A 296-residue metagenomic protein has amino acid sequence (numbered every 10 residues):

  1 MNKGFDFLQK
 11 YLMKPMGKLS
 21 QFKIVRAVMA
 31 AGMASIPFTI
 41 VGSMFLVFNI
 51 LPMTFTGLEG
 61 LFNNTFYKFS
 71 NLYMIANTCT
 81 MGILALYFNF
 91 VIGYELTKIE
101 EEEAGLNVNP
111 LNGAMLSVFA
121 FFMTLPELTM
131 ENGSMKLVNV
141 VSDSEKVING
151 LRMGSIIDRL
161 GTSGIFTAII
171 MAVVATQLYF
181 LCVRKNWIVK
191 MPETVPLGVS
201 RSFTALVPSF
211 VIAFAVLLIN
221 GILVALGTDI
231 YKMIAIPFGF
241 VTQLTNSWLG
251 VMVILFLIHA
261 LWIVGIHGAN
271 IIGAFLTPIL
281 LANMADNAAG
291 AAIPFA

Functional and structural regions predicted by a protein language model:
M1-T39, F45, T54, E59-T65 (+1 more regions): Signature of multi-pass transmembrane helix bundles
F48-N49: Juxtamembrane transmembrane-helix boundary signature
P52-E59, I279, G290-A292: Intrinsically disordered, low-complexity regions
G265-F275: Transmembrane helix boundary and interhelical junction motifs in multipass membrane proteins
F275-L281: Small-residue-enriched core segments of transmembrane alpha-helices in multipass membrane transport and channel
A282-A296: Helix-loop-helix junctions within the multi-pass membrane cores of secondary transporters/permeases
